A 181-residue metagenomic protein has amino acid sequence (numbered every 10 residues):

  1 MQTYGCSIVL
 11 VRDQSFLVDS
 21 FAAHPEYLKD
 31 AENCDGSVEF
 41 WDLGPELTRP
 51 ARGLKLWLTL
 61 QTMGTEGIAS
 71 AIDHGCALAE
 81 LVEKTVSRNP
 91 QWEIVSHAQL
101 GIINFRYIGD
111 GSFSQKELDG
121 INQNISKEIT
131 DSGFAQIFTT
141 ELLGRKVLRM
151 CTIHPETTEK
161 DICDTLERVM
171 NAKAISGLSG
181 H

Functional and structural regions predicted by a protein language model:
M1-S87: Active-site C-terminal subdomain of aminotransferase-like
L58-T59, N104-G109, L148-I153: Short, hydrophobic beta-strand segments
T62-T65, G109-G111, H154-T158: A generic structural motif
S87, E93, T165-R168: Non-catalytic, mobile gating and regulatory segments of ester bond hydrolases
E93-A98, F138-L142, H181: Short beta-strand
I94-I129: Conserved PLP-binding catalytic core of the aspartate aminotransferase-like
I102, D131-R149: Conserved PLP cofactor-binding pocket of PLP-dependent enzymes
L142-H181: PLP-dependent enzyme catalytic core of the Aspartate aminotransferase-like
